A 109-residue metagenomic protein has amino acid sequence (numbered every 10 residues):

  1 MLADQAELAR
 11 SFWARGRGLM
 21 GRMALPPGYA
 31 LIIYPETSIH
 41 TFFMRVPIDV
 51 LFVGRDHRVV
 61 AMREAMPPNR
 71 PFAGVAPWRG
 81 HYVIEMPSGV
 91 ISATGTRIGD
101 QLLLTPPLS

Functional and structural regions predicted by a protein language model:
M1-S109: Compact, glycine-rich, soluble single-domain proteins
